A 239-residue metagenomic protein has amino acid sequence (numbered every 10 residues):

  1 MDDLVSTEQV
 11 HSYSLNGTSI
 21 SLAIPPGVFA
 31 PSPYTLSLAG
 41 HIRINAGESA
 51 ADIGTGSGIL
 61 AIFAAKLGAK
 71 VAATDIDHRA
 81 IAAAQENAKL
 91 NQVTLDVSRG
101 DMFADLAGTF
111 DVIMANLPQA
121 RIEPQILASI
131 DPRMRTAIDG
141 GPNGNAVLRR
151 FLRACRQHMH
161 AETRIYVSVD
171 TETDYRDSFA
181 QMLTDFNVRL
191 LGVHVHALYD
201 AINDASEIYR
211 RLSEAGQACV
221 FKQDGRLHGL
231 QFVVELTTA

Functional and structural regions predicted by a protein language model:
M1-F63, L67, E214-L236: SAM-dependent Rossmann-like transferase core, predominantly class I methyltransferases with a strong bias toward
A23, N145-I202: Conserved Class I SAM-dependent methyltransferase catalytic core
K70-D75: Conserved SAM-binding motif I beta-strand of class I
D77-R79: Conserved SAM/SAH-binding beta-strand->alpha-helix loop
A84-Q85: Conserved SAM-binding loop
Q92-M102: Conserved SAM-binding strand-loop segment of SAM-dependent methyltransferases
F103-I113: A short acidic, Gly/Pro-enriched loop at the edge of an enzyme's catalytic core that lines a small-molecule cofactor
L117-V147: Mobile active-site "lid"/loop adjacent to the S-adenosyl-L-methionine
